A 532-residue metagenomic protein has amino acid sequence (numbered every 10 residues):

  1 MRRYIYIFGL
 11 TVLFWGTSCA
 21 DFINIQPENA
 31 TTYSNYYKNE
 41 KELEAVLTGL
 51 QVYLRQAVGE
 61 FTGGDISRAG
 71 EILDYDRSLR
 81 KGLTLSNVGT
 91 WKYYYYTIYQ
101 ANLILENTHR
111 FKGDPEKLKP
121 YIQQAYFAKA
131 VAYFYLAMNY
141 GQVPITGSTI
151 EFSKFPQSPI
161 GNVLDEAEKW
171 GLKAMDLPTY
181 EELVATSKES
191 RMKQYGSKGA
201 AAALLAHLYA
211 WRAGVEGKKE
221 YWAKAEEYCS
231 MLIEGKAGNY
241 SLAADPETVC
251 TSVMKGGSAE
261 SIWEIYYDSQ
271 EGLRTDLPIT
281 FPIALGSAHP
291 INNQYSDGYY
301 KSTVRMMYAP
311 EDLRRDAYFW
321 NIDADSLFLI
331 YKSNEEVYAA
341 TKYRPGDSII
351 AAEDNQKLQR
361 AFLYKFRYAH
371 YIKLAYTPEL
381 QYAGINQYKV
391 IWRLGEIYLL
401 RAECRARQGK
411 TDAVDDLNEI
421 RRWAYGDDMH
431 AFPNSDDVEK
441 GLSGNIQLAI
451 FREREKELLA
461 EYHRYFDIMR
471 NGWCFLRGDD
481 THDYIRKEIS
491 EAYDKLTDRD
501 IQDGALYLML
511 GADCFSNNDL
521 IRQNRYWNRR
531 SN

Functional and structural regions predicted by a protein language model:
M1-Y4: Positively charged n-region of N-terminal signal peptides that target proteins for export
I7-G16: Bacterial N-terminal signal peptides
C19-G63, L85-T275, L313-N532: Acidic/polar-rich alpha-helix caps and helix-coil junctions
I66-S67: N-terminal maturation segment of proteins
L73-T84: Extracytosolic helix-loop segments that constitute the early lumenal/periplasmic catalytic or substrate-binding loops
Q270, L277-L285: Metal-associated gating/positioning segment near the N- to mid-region
P282-S302, G346: Short, cationic low-complexity segments
M306, P310-L313: Extended, solvent-exposed functional surface patches
